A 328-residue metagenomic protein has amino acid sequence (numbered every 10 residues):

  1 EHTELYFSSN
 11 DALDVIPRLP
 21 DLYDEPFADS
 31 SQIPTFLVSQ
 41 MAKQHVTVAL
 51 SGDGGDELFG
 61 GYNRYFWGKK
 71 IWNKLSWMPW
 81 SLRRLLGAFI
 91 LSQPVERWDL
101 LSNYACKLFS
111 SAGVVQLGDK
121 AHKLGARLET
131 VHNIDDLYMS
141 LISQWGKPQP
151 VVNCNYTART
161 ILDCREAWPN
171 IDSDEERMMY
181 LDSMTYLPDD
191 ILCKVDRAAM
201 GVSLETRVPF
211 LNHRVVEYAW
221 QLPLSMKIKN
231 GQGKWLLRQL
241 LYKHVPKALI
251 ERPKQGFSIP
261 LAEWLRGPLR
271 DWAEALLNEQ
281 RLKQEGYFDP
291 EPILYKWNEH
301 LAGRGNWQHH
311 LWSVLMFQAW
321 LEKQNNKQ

Functional and structural regions predicted by a protein language model:
E1-C154, D174, A198-H244, R270 (+3 more regions): ATP-dependent adenylate-handling active sites, centered on carboxylate activation for C-N bond formation
Y65, I161-A167, K194-M200, R214-L222 (+3 more regions): Short acidic (Asp/Glu) and glycine-rich catalytic loops that position anionic groups and cofactors
W145-Y180: Glycine/proline-rich, flexible active-site/cofactor-binding loop segments that harbor closely spaced acidic
R159-S173, W220, G286-G305, Q324: Short amphipathic alpha-helical segments and their helix-coil junctions
M184: Basic, amphipathic alpha-helical recognition segments used for DNA target recognition
L187: Globin-like tetrapyrrole-binding proteins
V245-H300, R304: PAPS-dependent sulfotransferase catalytic core
